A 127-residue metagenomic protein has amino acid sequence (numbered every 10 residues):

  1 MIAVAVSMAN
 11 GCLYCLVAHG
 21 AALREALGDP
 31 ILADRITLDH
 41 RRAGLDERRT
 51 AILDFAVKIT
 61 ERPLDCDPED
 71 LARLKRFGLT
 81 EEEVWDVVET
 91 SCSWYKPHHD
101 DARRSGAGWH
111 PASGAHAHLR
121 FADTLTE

Functional and structural regions predicted by a protein language model:
M1-E127: Hydrophobic alpha-helical segments
